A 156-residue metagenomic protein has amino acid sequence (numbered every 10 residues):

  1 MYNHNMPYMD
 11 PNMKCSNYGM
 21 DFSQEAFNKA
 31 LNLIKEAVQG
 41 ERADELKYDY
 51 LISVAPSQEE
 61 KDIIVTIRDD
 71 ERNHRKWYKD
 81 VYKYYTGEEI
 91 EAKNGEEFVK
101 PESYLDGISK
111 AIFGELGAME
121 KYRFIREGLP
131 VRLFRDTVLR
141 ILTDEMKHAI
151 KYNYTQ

Functional and structural regions predicted by a protein language model:
M1-Q156: Non-heme di-metal
